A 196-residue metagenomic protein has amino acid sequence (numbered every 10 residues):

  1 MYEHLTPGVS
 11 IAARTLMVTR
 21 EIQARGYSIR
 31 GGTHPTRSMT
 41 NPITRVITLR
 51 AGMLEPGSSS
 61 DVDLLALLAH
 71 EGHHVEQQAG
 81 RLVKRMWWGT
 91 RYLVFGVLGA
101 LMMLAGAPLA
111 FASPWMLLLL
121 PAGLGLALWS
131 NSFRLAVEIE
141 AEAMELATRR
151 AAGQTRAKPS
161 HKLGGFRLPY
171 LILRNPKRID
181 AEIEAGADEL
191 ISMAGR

Functional and structural regions predicted by a protein language model:
M1-G52, L82-R85: Auxiliary, metal-adjacent structural segments of Zn-dependent hydrolase domains
T19, V94-R196: Metalloprotease/metallohydrolase-associated module, dominated by Zn2+-dependent proteases
M39, I47-L68: Short pre-active-site segment immediately N-terminal to the catalytic Zn-binding motif
D61, L65, M86, T90 (+1 more regions): Structural motif marking the loop-to-transmembrane transition
L68-G72, A136: Alpha-helical architecture
E71-T90: Catalytic Zn2+-binding segment of zinc metalloproteases
